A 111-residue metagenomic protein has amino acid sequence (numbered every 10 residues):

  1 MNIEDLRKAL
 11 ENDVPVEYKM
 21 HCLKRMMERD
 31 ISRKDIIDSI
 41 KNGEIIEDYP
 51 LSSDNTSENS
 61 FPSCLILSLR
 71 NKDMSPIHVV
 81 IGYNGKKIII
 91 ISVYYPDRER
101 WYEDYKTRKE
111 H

Functional and structural regions predicted by a protein language model:
M1-H111: Ribonuclease/tRNase effector modules and their secretory precursors
